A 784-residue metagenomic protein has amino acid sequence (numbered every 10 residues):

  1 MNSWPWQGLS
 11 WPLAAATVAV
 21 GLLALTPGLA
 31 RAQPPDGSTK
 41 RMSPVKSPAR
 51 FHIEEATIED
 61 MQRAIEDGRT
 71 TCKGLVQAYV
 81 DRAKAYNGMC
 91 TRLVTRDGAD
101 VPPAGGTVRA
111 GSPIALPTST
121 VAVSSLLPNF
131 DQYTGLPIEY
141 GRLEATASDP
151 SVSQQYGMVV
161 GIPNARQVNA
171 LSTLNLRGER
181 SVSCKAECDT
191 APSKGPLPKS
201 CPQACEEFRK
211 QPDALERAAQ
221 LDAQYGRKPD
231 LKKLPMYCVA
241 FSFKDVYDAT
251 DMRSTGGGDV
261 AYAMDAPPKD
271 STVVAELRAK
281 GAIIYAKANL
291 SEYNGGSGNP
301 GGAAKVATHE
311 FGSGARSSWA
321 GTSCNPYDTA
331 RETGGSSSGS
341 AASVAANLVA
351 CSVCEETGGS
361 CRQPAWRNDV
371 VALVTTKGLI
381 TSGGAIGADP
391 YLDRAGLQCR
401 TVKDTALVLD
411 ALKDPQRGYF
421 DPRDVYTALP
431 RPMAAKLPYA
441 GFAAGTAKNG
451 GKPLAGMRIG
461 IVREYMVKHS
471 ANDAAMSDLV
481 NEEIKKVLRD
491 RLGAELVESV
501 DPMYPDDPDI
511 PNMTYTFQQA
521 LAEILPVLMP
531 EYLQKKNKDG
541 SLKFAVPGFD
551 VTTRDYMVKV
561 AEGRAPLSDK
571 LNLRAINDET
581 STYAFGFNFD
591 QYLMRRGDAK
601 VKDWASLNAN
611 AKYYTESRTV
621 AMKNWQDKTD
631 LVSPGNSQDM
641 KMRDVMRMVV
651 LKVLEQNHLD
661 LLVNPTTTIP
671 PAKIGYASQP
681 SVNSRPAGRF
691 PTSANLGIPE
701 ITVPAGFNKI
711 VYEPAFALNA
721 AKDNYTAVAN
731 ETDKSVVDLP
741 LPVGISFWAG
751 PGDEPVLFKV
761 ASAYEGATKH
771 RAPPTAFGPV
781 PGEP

Functional and structural regions predicted by a protein language model:
N2-A15: Bacterial N-terminal signal peptides that target proteins for export
A14-A24: Bacterial N-terminal signal peptides
P34-A263, L290-G295, R423-A434, L525-K543 (+3 more regions): Short, well-ordered alpha-helical
I58-M61, S200, G256-D259, C324-T329 (+6 more regions): Flexible glycine/proline-enriched surface loops and loop-helix/loop-strand junctions
R63-D67, V80-M89, L176, A219-G226 (+8 more regions): Sec-exported extracytoplasmic/periplasmic mature domains
G68, C238, A279, K536-D539 (+3 more regions): Glycine-rich, small-residue loops and helix-cap segments that act as flexible hinges at active-site edges
K269-S271, A275-K413, A694-A705, G744-S746: Short glycine/serine-rich loop segments
V374-L479, M503, G766-P784: A short helix-breaking turn/cap at a secondary-structure junction
